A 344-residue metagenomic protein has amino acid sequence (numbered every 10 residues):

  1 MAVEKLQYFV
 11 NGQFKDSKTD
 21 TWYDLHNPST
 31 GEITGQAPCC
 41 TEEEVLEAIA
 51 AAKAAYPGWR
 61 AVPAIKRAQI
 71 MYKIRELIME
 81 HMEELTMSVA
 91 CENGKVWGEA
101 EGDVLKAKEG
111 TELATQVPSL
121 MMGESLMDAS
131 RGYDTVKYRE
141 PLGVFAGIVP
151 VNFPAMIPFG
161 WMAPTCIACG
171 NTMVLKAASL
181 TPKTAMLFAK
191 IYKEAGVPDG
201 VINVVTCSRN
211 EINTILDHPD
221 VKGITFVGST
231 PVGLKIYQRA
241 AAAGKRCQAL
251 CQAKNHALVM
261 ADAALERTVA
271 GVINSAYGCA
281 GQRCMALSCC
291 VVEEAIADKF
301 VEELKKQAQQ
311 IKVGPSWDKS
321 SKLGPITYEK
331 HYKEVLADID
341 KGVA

Functional and structural regions predicted by a protein language model:
M1-Y133, T327: N-terminal Rossmann-like NAD(P)+-binding subdomain of aldehyde/semialdehyde dehydrogenases
G31, R67, V89, G170 (+6 more regions): Residue-level signal for inorganic ion chemistry
E32-T34, E92, L142-V144, K254 (+2 more regions): Short, solvent-exposed beta-strand edge segments and adjacent coil->beta transition regions
E42, F153, G278: Glycine-rich phosphate/pyrophosphate-binding beta-alpha loops
E44, A48, A52, K66 (+22 more regions): General structural feature for long, well-ordered alpha-helical segments within catalytic domains of soluble enzymes
K53-Y56, R60, R75-M82, T86 (+15 more regions): Structural signal for hydrophobic packing residues in well-ordered secondary-structure cores of soluble enzyme domains
M79, G123-R267: Rossmann-like NAD(P) dinucleotide-binding subdomain of oxidoreductase/dehydrogenase enzymes
P231-A344: ALDH superfamily catalytic-core signature
